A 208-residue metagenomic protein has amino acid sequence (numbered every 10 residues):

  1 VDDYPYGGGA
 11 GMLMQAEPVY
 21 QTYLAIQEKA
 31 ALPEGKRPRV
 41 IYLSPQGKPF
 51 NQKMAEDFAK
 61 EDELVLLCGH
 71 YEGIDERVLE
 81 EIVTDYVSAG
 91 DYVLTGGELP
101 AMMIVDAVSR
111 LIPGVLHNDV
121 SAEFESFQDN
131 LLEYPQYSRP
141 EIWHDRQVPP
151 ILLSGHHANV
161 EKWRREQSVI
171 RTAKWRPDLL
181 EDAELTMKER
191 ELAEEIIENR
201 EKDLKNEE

Functional and structural regions predicted by a protein language model:
V1-K29, A158-E181: N-terminal nucleotide/polyanion-binding subdomain common to many enzyme families
L13-H70, P113: S-adenosyl-L-methionine/SAH cofactor-binding core of RNA-modifying enzymes
L43-Q46, C68-Y71, G90, G97 (+1 more regions): Fold-independent oxyanion-binding glycine-rich loops and adjacent beta-strand/coil segments at enzyme active sites
Q52-M54, R77-L79, P135: Short, well-ordered secondary-structure micro-motifs
I74, V78-E125: Structured adenosyl-cofactor binding patch, chiefly the S-adenosyl-L-methionine
L99, L111-I151: Internal, active-site/partner-interface "lid" segment
P140-E208: SAM-dependent methyltransferases
